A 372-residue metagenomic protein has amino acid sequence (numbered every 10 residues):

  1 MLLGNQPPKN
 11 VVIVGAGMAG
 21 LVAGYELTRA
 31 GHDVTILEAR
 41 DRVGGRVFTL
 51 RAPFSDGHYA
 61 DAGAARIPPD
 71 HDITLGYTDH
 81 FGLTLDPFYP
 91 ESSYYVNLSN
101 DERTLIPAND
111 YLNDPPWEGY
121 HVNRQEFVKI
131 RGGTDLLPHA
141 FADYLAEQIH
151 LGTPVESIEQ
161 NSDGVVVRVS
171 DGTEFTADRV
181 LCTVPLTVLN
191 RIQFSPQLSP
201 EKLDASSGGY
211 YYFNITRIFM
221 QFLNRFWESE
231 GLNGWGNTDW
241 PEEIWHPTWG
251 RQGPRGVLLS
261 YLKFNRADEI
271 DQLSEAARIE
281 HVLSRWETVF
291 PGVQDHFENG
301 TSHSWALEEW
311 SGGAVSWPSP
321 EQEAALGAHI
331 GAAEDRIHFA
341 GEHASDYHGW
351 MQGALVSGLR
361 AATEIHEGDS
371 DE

Functional and structural regions predicted by a protein language model:
L2-Q6, V22, A30, E102-L112 (+4 more regions): Conserved flavin/dinucleotide-binding core of flavoenzymes
K9-I36: N-terminal Rossmann-like FAD-binding beta1-loop-alpha1 element of flavoenzymes
T28-F54: Glycine-rich FAD pyrophosphate-binding loop
G44-R46, S55-F88: Conserved FAD-binding subdomain of flavin-dependent enzymes
A64-H71, Y120-A140, S274: Short beta-strand to alpha-helix junction loop
L75-V96, R225-N233, D295, H329: A short alpha-helix-loop-beta-strand transition element characteristic of N-terminal alpha/beta dinucleotide-binding
L151-V166: A conserved short coil-to-beta-strand element within the FAD-binding core of flavoproteins
D171-E230: Central helical "cap/lid" subdomain
